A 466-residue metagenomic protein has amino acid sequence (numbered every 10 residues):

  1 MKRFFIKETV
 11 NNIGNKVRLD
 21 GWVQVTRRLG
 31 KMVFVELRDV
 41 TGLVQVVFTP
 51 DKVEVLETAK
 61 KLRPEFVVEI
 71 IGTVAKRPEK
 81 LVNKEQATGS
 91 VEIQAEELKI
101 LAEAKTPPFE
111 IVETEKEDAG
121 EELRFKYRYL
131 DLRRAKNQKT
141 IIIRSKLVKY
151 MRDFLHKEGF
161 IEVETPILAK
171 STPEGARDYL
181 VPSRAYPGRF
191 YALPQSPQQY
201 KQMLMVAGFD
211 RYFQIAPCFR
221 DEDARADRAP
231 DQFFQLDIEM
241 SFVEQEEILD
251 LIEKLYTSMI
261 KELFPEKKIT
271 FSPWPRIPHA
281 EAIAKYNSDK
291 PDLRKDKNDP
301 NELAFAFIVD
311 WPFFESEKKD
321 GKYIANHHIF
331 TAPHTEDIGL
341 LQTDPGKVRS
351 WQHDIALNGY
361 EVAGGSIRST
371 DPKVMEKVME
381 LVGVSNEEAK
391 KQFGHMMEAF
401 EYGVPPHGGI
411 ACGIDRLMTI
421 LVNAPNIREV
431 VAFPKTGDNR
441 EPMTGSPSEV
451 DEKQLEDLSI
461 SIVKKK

Functional and structural regions predicted by a protein language model:
M1-K466: Class II aminoacyl-tRNA synthetase catalytic cores and aaRS-like
